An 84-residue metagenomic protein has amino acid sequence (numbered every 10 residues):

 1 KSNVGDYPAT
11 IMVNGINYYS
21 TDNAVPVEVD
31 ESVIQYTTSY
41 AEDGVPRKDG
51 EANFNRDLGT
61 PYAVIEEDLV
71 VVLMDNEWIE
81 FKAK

Functional and structural regions predicted by a protein language model:
S2-V64: Mature extracytoplasmic domains of secretory-pathway proteins
V27-D30, V71, E80: A short local loop/turn or secondary-structure capping micro-motif enriched for an aromatic residue
T60-N76: Short, exposed beta-strand-loop hairpins at the edges of beta-sheets in extracellular/periplasmic proteins
M74-K84: Short, low-complexity, Pro/Ser/Thr/Gly-rich segments in the mature regions of secreted, periplasmic
